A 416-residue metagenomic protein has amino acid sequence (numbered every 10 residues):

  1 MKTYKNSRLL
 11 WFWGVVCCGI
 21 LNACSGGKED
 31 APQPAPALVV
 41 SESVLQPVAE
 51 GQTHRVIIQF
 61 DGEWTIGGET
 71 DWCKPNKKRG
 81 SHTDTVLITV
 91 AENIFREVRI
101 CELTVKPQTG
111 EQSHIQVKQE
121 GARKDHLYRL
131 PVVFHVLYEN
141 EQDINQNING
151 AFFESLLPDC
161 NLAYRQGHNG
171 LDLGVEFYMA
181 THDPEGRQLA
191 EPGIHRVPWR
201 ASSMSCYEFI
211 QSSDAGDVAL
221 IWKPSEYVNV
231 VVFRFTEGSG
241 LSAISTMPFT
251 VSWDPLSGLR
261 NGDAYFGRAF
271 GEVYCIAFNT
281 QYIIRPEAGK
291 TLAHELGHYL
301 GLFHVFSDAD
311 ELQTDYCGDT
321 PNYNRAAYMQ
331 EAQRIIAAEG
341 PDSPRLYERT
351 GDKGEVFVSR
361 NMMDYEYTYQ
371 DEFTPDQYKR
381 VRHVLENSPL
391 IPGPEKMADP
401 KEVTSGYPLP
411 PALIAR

Functional and structural regions predicted by a protein language model:
K2-T3, G14-S43, H114, E120-A122 (+2 more regions): Bacterial Sec-dependent N-terminal signal peptides
L45-G51: Short, solvent-exposed loop/linker segments at the N-terminal edge of repeated beta-sheet extracellular domains
Q59-L87: Surface-exposed binding patches on compact interaction domains or structured appendages
T85-I100: Extracellular/luminal low-complexity segments enriched in Ser/Thr/Pro
E97-T109: A short beta-strand micro-motif common to beta-rich folds, especially ectodomain repeats
K118-E226, E386-G393, M397-R416: Propeptide-to-catalytic entry region of secreted or membrane-anchored zinc metalloproteases
S213-S307: Active-site-proximal segment of zinc-dependent metalloprotease catalytic domains
Y274-E372: The catalytic-center signature of Zn2+-dependent metalloproteases
